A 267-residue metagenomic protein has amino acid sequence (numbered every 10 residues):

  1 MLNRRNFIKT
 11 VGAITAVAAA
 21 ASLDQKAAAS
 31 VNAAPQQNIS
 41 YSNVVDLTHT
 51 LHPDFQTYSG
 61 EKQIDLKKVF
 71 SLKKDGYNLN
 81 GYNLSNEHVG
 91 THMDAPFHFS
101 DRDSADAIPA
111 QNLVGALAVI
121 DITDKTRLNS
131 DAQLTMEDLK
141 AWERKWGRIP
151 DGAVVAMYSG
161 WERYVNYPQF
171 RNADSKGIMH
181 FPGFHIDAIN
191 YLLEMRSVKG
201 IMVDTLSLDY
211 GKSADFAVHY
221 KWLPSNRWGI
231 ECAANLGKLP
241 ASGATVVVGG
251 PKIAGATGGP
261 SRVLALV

Functional and structural regions predicted by a protein language model:
L2-D24, S30-V267: Active-/binding-site microenvironments in catalytic and ligand-binding cores
